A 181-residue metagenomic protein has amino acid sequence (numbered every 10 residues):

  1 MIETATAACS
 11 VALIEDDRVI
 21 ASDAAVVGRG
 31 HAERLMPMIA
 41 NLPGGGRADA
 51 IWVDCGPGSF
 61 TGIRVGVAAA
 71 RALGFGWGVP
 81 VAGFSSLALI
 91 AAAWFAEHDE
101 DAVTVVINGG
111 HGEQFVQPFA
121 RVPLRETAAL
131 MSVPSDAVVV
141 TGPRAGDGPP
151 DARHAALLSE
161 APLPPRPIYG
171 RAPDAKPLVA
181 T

Functional and structural regions predicted by a protein language model:
M1-V19, V26-P37, G44, V79-T181: Oxyanion-binding and handling regions
A12, A24, A50-W52: Short, conserved beta-strand segments within well-ordered enzyme catalytic domains that often line or immediately flank
S22-V27, C55-S59: A short glycine/serine-rich beta->alpha loop
E33, P37-A40, V67, R71: N-terminal, well-ordered alpha-helical segments
G45-D49: Short helix-loop-beta connector
W52-V81, S86: DPxDG-like acidic metal-binding loop motif
